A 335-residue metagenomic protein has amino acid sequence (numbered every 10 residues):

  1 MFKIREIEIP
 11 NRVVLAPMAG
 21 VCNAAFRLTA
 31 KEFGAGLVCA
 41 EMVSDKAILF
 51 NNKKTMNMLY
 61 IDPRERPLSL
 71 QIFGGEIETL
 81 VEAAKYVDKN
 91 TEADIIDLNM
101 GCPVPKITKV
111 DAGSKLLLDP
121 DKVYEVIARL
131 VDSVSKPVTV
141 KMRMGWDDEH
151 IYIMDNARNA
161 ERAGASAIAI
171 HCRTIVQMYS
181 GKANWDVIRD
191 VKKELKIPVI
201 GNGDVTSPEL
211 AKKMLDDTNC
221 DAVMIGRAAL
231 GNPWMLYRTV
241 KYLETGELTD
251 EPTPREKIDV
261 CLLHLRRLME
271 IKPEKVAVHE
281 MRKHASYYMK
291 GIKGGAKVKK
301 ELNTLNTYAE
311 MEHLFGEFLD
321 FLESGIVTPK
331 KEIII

Functional and structural regions predicted by a protein language model:
M1-I335: Flavin-dependent oxidoreductase catalytic cores
